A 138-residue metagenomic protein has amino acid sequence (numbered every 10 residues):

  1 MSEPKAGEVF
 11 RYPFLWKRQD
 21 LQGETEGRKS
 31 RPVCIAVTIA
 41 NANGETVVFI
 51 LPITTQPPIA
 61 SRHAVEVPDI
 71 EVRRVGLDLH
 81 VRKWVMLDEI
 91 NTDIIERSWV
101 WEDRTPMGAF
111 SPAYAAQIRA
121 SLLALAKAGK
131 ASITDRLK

Functional and structural regions predicted by a protein language model:
S2, V67-K138: C-terminal terminal-subdomain/extension
P4, R31-P32: Proline-centered helix-kink/hinge sites
D20-S30, A36-R73: Compact nucleic-acid interaction/catalytic patches
